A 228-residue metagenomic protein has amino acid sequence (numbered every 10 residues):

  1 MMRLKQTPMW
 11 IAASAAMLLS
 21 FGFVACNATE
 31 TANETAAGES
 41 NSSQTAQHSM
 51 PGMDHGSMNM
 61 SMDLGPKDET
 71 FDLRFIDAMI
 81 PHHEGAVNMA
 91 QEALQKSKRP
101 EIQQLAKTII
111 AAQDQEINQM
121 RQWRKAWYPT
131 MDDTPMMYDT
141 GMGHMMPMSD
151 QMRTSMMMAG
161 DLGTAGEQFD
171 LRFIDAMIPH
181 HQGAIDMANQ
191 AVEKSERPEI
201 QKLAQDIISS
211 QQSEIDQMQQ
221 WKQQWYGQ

Functional and structural regions predicted by a protein language model:
M2-Q228: His/Met- and acidic-residue-enriched segments that coordinate or traffic transition-metal cofactors and support
